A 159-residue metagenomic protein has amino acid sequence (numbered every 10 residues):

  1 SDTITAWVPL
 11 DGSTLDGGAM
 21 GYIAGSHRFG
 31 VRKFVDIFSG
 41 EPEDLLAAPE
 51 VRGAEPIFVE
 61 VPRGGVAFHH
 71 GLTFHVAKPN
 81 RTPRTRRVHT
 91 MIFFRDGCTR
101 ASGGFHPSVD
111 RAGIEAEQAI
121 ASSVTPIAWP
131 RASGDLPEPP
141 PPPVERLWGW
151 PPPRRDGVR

Functional and structural regions predicted by a protein language model:
S1-I4: Acidic, His- and aromatic-enriched active-site or binding-groove loops in soluble protein domains that engage sugars
A6-P9, V76: Short, hydrophobic/aromatic alpha-helical segments in well-folded domains
V8-G12, A24, F93: Short, structured patches in soluble enzyme cores that scaffold and shape functional sites
D11-L15, A19, V31, D44-E55 (+2 more regions): Noncatalytic linker/hinge segments flanking ATPase motor cores
S13-V76, C98: Double-stranded beta-helix
V35, V66, L72-R159: Non-heme Fe(II)/2-oxoglutarate
